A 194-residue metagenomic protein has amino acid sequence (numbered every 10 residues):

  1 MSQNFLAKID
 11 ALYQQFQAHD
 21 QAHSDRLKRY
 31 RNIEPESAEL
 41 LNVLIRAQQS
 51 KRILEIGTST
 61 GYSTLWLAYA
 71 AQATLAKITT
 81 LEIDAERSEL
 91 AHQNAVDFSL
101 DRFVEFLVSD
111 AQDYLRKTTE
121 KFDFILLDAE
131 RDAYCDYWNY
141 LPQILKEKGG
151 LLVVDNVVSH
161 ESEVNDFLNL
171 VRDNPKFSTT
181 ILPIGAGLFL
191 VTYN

Functional and structural regions predicted by a protein language model:
M1-F124, R131-V153, V157-N194: A short alpha-helical cap/connector motif
